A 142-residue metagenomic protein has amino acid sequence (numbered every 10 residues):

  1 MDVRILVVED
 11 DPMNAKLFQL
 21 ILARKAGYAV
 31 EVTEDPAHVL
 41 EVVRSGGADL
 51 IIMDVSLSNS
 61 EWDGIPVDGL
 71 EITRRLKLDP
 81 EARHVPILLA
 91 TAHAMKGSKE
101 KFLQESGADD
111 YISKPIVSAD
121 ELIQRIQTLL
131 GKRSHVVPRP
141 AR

Functional and structural regions predicted by a protein language model:
E9: Conserved acidic carboxylate
P12-A37: Two-component/phosphorelay signaling modules centered on CheY-like receiver
V32-S60, R75: Acidic, metal-coordinating helix/loop segments flanking the phosphotransfer/catalytic sites of two-component signaling
E41, S60-R83: Short amphipathic alpha-helix used as the core "switch/output" element in two-component signaling
G47-D49, E81-P86: His-Asp phosphorelay/catalytic-motif detector in bacterial-type signaling
S56, D79, H93-M95, V117: Short, conserved "switch-loop" micro-motifs in signal-transduction and mechanochemical regulators
D63-V67, E71, A94-I112, D120-Q124: Alpha4 helix (beta4-alpha4-beta5 surface) of REC/receiver domains from two-component response regulators
